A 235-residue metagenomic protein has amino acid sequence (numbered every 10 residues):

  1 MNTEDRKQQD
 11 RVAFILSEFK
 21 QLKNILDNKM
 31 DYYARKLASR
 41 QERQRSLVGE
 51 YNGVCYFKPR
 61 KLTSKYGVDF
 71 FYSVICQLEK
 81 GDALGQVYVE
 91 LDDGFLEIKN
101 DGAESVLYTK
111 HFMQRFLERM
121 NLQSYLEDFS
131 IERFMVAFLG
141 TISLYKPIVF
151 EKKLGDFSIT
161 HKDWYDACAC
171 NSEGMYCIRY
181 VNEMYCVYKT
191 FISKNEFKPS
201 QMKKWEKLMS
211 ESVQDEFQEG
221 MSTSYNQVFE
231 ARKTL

Functional and structural regions predicted by a protein language model:
M1-L235: Ribonuclease/tRNase effector modules and their secretory precursors
